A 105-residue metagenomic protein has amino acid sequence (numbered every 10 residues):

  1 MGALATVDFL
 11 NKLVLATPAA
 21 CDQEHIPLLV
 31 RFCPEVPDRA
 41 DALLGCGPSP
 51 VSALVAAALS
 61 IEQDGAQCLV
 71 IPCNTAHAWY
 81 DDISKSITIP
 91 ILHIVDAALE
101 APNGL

Functional and structural regions predicted by a protein language model:
M1-L105: Non-catalytic structural scaffold of enzyme domains
